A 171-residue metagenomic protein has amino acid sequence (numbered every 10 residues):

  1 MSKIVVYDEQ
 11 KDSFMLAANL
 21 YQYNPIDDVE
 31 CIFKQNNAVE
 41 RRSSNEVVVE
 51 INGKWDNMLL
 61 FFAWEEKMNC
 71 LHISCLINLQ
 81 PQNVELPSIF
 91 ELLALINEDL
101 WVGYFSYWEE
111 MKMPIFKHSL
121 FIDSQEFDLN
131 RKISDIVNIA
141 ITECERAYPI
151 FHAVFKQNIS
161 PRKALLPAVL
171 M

Functional and structural regions predicted by a protein language model:
V6-N19, M68-L71: N-terminal presequence-like segments and adjacent domain-start helices
F14-E40: Amphipathic alpha-helical segments
A17, S74-Q82, E126-L129, I133: Short histidine-centered catalytic/ligand-binding loop motif
Q35-S74: Ser/Thr-rich, low-complexity intrinsically disordered terminal regions
W55-D56, L79-Q80, I122-D123: Short, surface-exposed beta-strand-loop junctions and turns on beta-sheet-rich folds
L76-I115: Short, internal acidic amphipathic alpha-helical interface segments that mediate docking to partner proteins
F105-I141, E145-N158: Charged, low-complexity intrinsically disordered regions
H152-M171: Short, highly charged C-terminal tails/helix-capping segments
